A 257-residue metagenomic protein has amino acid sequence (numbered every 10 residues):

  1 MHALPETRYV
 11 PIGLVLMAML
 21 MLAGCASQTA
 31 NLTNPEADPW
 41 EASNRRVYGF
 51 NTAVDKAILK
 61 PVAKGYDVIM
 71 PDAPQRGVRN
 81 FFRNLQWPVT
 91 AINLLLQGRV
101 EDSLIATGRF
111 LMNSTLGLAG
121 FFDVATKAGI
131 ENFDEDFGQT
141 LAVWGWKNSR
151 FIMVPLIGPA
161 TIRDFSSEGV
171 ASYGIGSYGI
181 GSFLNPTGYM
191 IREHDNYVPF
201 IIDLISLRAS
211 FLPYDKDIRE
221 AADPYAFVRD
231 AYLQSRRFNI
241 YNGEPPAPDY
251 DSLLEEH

Functional and structural regions predicted by a protein language model:
H2-L14: Bacterial N-terminal signal peptides that target proteins for export
M21-G24: C-terminal motif of bacterial Sec signal peptides marking the signal peptidase cleavage site
S27, N31-L32, E41, G145-H257: A structured, mid-to-C-terminal "fold-capping" secondary-structure block
L32-I58, G65, W87: Post-signal peptide N-terminal segment of mature Sec-exported envelope proteins
A57, A63-A73, G138: Membrane interface segments of multi-pass transport proteins and intramembrane proteases
R76: A small/polar active-site loop signature that marks catalytic segments
R79-F81: Beta-rich strand-turn-strand
N84-I162: Mid-length scaffold segments of soluble, non-membrane domains
